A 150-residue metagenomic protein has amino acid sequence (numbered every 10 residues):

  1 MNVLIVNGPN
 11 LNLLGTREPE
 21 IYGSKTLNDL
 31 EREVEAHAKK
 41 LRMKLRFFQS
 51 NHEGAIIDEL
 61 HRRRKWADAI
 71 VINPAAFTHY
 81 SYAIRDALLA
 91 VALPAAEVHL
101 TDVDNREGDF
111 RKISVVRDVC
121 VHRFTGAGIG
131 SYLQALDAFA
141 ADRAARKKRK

Functional and structural regions predicted by a protein language model:
M1-L4: Extreme N-terminal starter segment of soluble prokaryotic enzymes
P9-L11, A75-T78, T101-V103: Short glycine-rich anion-binding loops that position phosphate/pyrophosphate groups of nucleotides and phosphorylated
L14-N28: Glycine- and acidic-residue-enriched helix-capping/strand-helix junction motifs
K44-G54: Short beta->alpha junction loops
A55-E59: Short acidic active-site motifs
R63-I70: Short acidic/histidine-rich motifs immediately flanking catalytic phosphotransfer sites in two-component signaling
L89-R106: Short, acidic/small-residue loops that bind anionic groups at enzyme active sites
N105-K150: Short, glycine-/small-residue-rich phosphate/pyrophosphate-handling segment
